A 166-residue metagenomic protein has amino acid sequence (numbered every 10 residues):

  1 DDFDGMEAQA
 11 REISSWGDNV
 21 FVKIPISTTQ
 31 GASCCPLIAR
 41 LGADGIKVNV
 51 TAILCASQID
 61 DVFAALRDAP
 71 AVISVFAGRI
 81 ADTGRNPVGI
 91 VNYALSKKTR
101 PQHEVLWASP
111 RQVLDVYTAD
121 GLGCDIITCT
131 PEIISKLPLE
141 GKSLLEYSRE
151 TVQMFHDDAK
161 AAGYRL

Functional and structural regions predicted by a protein language model:
D1-D44, V72, A77-I80: Active-site beta->alpha loop and helix N-cap motifs at the rims of alpha/beta catalytic domains
A32, P36-A39, I46-S135, G141-A162: Catalytic alpha/beta core domains of metabolic enzymes, predominantly
R165-L166: C-terminal extensions of enzymes
